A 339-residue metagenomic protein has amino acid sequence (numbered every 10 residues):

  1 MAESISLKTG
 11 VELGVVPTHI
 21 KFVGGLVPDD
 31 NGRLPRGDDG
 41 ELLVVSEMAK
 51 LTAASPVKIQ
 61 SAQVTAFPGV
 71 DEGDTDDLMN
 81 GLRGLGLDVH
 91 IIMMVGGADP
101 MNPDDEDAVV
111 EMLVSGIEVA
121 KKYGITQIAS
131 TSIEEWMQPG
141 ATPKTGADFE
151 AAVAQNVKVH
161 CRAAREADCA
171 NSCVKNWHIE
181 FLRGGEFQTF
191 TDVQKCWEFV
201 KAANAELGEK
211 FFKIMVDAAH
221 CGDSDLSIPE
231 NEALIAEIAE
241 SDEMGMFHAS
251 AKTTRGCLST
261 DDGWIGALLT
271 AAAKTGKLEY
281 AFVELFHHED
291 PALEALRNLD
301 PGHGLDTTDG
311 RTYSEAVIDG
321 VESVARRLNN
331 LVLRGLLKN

Functional and structural regions predicted by a protein language model:
M1-K122, G208-K213, E240, M244 (+1 more regions): N-terminal pre-domain/capping segments
G37-E41, S61-D77, G97-V109, W136-G140 (+4 more regions): Acidic-and-aromatic substrate-binding clefts and catalytic sites of carbohydrate-active enzymes
E41-V45, T75, V109-G116, F149-H160 (+3 more regions): Aromatic/hydrophobic pocket-lining residues that form the small-molecule binding cavity in soluble enzyme cores
S61, R165-A267: Acidic/histidine-rich catalytic cores of soluble enzymes
N80-G96, A151-C169, W197-A205, A271-A273: Alpha-helix-loop-beta-strand connector modules within alpha/beta enzyme cores
A120-T145, A170-G185: Active-site groove signature of glycoside hydrolases
Q138-A164, E186-D192: Active-site cleft segment of glycoside hydrolase catalytic domains centered on the general acid/base Glu
A281-E289: Short acidic/histidine-rich active-site segments
